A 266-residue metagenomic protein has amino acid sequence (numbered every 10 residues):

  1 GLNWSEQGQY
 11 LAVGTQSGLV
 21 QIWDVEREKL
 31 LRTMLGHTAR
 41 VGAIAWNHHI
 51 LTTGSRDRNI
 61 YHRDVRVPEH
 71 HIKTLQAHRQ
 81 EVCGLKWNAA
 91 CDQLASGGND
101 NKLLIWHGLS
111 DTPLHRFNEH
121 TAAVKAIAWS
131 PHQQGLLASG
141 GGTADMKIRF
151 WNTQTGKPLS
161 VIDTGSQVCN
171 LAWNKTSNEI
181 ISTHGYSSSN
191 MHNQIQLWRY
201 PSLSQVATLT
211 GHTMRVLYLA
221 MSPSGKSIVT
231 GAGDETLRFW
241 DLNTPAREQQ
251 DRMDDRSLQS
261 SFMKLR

Functional and structural regions predicted by a protein language model:
G1-W4, A39-W46, Q80-W87, A122-W129 (+3 more regions): Canonical WD40 repeat/beta-propeller blade segments in eukaryotic WD-repeat proteins
Q7-Q9, H48-H49, A90-D92, Q134-G135 (+2 more regions): Short coil/turn segments that connect the beta-strands within blades of beta-propeller domains
G14-S17, T53-D57, A90, S96-D100 (+3 more regions): Conserved strand-to-loop turn within each blade of WD40 beta-propeller repeats
V20-D24, I44, I60-D64, L85 (+5 more regions): WD40-repeat beta-propellers
L30-G36, G54, H71-A77, G97 (+5 more regions): Short C-terminal beta-strands that terminate individual repeats in beta-propeller domains, predominantly WD40 blades
R32-R116: Solenoidal tandem-repeat scaffolds enriched in leucines and small polar residues
T112-S177, I181: A beta-strand-loop signature enriched in Asp, Gly, Thr, and Trp that corresponds to the sialidase/neuraminidase Asp-box
A144, T155-P158, G165-Q167, K175-T176 (+1 more regions): Terminal intrinsically disordered, low-complexity extensions flanking WD-repeat/beta-propeller proteins
